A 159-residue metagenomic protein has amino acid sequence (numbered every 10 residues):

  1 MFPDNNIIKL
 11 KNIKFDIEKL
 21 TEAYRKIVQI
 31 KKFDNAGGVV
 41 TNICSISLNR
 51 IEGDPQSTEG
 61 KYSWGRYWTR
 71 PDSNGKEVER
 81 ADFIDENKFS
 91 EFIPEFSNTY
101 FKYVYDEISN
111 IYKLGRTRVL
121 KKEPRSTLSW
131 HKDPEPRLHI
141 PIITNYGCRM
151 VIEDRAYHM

Functional and structural regions predicted by a protein language model:
M1-Y103: Non-heme Fe(II)/2-oxoglutarate
Y100, P134-E135: Extended, non-catalytic scaffold segments that flank or surround catalytic motifs
D106-L120: Edge strands and adjacent loops of beta-rich recognition modules
R116-D133: Conserved short histidine dyad/triad with adjacent acidic residue
R125, E135, I143-G147: A generic structural motif
L138: Structured ligand/cofactor/substrate-binding pocket environments in proteins
P141-M159: A short beta-strand-loop-beta hairpin characteristic of the jelly-roll/cupin
